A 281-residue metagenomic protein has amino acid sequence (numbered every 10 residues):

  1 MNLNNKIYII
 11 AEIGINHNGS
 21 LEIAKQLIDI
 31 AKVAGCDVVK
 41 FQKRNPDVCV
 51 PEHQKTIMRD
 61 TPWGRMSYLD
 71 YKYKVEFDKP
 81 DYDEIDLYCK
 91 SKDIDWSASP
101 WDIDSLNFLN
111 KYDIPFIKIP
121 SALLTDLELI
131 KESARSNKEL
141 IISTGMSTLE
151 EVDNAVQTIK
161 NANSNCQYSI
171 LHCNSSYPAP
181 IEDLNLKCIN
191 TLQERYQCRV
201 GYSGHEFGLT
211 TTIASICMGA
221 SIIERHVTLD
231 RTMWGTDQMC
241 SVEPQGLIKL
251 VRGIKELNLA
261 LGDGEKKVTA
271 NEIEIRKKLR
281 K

Functional and structural regions predicted by a protein language model:
M1-K281: Catalytic cores and adjacent flexible loops of soluble metabolic enzymes that perform enolate/carbanion chemistry on
